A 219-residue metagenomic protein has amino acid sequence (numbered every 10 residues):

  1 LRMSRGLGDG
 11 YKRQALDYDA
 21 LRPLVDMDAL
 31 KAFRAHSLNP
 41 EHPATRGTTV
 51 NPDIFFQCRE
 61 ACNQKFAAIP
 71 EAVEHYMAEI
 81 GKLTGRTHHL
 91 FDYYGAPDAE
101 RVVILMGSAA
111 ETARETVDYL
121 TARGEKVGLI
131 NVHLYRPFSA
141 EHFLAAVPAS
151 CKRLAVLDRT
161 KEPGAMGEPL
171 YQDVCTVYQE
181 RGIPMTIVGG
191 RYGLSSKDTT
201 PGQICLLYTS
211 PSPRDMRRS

Functional and structural regions predicted by a protein language model:
L1-M3, H42, V102: Short, flexible coil/turn micro-motifs enriched in small/turn-prone residues
L1-Y11, Y208-R218: Single conserved hydrophobic/aromatic residue that forms the stacking wall/gate of nucleotide- or nucleobase-binding
R5-D92: Conformationally flexible catalytic loops at phosphate/diphosphate-handling active centers
K31-T48, L129, A165-E180, S219: Hydrophobic transmembrane alpha-helix bundles
H75-S210, R214: Thiamine diphosphate
